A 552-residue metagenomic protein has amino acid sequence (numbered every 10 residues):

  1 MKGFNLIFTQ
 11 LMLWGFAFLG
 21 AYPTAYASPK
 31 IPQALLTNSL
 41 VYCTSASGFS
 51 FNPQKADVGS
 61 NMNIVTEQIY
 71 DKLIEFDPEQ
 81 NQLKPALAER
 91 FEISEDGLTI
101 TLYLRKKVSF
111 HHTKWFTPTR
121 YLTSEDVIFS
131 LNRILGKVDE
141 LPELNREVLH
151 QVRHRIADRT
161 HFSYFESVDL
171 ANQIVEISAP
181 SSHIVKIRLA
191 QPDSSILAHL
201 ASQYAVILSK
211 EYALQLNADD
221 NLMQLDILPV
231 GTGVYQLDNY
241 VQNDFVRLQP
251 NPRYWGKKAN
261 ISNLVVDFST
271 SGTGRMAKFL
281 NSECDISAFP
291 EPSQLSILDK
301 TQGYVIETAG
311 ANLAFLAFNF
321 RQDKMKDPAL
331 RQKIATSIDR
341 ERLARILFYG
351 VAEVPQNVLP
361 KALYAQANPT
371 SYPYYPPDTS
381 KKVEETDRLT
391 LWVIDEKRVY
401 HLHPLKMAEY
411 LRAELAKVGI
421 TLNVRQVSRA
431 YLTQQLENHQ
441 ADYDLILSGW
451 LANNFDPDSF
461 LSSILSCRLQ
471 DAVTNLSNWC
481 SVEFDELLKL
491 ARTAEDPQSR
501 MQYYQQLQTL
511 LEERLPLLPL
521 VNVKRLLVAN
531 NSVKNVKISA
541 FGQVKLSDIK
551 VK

Functional and structural regions predicted by a protein language model:
S28-Q33, A344-R345, K417-T433, S462-N530 (+1 more regions): Extracytoplasmic/peripheral linker and loop segments enriched in polar/acidic and small residues with frequent Thr/Pro
C43-E95, V230: N-terminal lobe/hinge region of extracytoplasmic solute-binding protein
P78, F162, V168-V175, S181-I184 (+3 more regions): Gly/Pro-rich hinge or "lid" segments in bacterial periplasmic/extracellular proteins
E89-E147, K186, K324: Aromatic- and charge-enriched surface segment that lines or borders ligand/interaction sites
D238-Q249, V265-Q322, R345: Extracellular/periplasmic solute-recognition and catalytic clefts
R321, M325-Y364, H403, V418 (+1 more regions): Periplasmic-binding protein-like
E353-R388, D395-K406: Structural transition elements
L527-K552: Long beta-strand-rich cores associated with HINT superfamily self-processing modules
